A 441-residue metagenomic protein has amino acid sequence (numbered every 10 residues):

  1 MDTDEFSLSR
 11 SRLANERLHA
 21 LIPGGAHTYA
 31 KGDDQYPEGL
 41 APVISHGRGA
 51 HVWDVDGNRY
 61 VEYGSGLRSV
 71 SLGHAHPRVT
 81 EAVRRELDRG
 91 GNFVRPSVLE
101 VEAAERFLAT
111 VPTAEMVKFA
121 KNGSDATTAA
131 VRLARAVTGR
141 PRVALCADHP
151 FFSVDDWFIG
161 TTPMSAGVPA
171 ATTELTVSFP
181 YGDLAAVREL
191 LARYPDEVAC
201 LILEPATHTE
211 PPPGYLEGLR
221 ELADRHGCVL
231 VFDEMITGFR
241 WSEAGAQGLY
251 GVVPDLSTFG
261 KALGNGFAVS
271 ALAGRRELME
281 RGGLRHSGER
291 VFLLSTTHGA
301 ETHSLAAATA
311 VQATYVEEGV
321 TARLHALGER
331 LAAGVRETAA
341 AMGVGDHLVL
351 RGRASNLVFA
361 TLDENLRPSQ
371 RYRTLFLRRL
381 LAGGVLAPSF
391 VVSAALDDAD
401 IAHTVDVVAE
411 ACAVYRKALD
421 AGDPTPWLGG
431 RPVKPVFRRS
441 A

Functional and structural regions predicted by a protein language model:
D2-A441: Conserved N-terminal phosphate-binding loop of PLP-dependent enzymes in the Aspartate aminotransferase
